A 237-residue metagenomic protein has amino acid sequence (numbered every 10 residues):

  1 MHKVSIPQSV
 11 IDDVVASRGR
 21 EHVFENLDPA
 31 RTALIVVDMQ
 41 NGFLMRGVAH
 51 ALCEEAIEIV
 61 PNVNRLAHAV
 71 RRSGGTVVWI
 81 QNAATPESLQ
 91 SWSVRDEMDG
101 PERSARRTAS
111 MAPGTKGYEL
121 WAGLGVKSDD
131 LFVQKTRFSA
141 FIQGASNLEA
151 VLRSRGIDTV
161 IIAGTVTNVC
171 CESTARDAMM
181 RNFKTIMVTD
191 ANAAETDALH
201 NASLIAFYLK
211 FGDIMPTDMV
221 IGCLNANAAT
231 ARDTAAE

Functional and structural regions predicted by a protein language model:
M1-K127, L131, C223-E237: Active-site acidic carboxylates
R72-G75, G156, N182: Glycine-centered short loops/turns at secondary-structure junctions
P113-T159: Internal catalytic-core helix/loop-beta-alpha segment that presents or stabilizes conserved functional determinants
T159-G164, K184-D197: A short glycine-rich beta-strand->turn/loop micro-motif centered on a GG-aromatic cluster
T167-T174: Short glycine/serine/threonine-rich phosphate/pyrophosphate-binding segments that cradle anionic phosphate groups
T196-Y208: Active-site-proximal loop->helix
G212-G222: Short acidic-hydrophobic, aromatic-tinged amphipathic segments that line or gate anion-handling sites
